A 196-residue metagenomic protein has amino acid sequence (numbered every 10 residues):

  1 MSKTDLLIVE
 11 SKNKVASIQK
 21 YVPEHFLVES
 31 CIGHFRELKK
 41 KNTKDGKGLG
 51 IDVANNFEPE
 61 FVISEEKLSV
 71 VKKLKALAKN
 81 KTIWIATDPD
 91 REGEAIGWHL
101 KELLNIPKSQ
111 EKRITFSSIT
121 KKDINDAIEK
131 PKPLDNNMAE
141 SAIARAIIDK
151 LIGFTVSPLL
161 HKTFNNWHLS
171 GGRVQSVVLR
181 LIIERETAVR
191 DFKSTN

Functional and structural regions predicted by a protein language model:
M1-T155, V177: Intrinsically disordered, low-complexity regulatory segments
R145-N196: Prokaryote-biased recognition of long, low-complexity C-terminal linker/tail segments that are poorly structured
